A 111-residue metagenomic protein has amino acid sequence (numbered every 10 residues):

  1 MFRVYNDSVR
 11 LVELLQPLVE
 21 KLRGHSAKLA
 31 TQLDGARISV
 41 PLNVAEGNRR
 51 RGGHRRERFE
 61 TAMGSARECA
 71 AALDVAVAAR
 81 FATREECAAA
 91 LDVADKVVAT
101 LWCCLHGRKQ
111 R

Functional and structural regions predicted by a protein language model:
M1-R111: Amphipathic alpha-helical assembly/interaction segments
